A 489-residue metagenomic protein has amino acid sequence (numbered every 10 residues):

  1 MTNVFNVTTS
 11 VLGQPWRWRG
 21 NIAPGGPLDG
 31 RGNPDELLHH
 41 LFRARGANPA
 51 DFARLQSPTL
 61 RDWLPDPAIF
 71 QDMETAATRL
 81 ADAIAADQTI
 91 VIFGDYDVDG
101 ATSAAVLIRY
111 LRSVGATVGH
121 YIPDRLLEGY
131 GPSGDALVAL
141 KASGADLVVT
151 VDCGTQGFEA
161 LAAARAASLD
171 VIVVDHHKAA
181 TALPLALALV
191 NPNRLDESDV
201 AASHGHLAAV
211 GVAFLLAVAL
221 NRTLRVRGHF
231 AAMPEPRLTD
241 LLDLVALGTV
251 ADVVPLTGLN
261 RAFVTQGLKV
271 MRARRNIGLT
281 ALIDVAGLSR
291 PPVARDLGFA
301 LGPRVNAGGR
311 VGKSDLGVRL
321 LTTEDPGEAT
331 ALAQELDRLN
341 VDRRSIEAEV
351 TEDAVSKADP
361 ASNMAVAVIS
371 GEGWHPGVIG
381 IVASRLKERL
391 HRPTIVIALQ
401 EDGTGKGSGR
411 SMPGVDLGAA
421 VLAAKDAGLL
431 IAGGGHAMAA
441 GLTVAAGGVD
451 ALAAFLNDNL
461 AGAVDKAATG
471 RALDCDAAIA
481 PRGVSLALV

Functional and structural regions predicted by a protein language model:
M1-G32, E36: Extreme N-terminal flexible tails
R17, V368-S370, L473-I479: Short amphipathic
N21-P24, G30-A145, A167, R222-G448: Hydrophobic helix-and-loop "lid/oligomerization" segment in the mid-to-C-terminal part of catalytic domains
L140-S143, L147-V254, D416, V421 (+1 more regions): Conserved phosphate-handling catalytic cores of large alpha/beta enzymes
V149, A446-N457: Glycine-rich and small/hydrophobic secondary-structure elements
V253, A273-N276, A454, A461-V489: A contiguous loop/helix-start segment that scaffolds small-molecule binding in enzyme catalytic cores
A420-A424, A453-L460: Short amphipathic alpha-helices in soluble, non-transmembrane regions that often serve as interface/regulatory elements
A427-I431, D458-D465: A common structural junction motif
